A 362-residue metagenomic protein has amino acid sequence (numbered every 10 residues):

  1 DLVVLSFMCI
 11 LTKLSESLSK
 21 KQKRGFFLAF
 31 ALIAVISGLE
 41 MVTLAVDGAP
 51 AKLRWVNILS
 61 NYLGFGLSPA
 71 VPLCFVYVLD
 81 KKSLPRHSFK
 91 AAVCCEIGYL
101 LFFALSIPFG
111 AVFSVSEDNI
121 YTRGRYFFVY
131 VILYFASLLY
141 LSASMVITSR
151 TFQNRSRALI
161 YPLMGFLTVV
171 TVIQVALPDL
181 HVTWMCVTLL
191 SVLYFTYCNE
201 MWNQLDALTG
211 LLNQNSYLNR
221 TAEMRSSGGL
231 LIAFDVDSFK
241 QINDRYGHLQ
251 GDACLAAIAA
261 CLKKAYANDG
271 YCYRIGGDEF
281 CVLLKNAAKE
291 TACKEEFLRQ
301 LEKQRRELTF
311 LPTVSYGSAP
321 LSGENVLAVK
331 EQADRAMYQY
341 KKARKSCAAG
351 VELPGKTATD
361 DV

Functional and structural regions predicted by a protein language model:
D1, L105-Y140, Q174-L180: Extracellular-loop-to-transmembrane junctions of the mid-late helices
D1-A51, N57-F75, V93-G110, I160-V175: Hydrophobic alpha-helical transmembrane segments of multi-pass membrane proteins
M8-T12, C74-V78, L133-F152: Alpha-helical transmembrane segments in multipass membrane proteins, preferentially the mid-helix core
K13-F26, D80-K90, V146-R157: Membrane-interface helix-boundary motifs at transmembrane edges
S144-V146, R150-A207, N215-G229: Signal-transducing coiled-coil linker helices
N213-L230, K240-A267, Y273-G277, C281-V282 (+4 more regions): Conserved long alpha-helical elements within nucleotide-processing catalytic cores of c-di-GMP signaling and class III
A257-G323: GGDEF/GGEEF active-site signature
L298, E302-R306, S315, A319-E352 (+1 more regions): Catalytic-core segments of nucleotide cyclases and related cyclic-nucleotide turnover enzymes
